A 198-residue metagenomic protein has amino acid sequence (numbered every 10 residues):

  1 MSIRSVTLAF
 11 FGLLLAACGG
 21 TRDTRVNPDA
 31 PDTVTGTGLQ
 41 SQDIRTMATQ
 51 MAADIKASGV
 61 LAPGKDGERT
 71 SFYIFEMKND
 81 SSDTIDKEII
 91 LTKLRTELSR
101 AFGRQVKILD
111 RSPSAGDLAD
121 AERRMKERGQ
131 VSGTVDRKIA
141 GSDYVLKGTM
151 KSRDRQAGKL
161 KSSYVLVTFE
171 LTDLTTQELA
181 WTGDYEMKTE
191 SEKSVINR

Functional and structural regions predicted by a protein language model:
M1-C18: Sec-dependent bacterial lipoprotein signal peptides
C18-E68, D136-A140, D154-V165, E170-R198: C-terminal/domain-edge helix-coil "capping" segments
Q50, D54, S58-Q130, T176-T182: N-terminal segment of the mature soluble domain
G129-V131, D143, V165: Amphipathic alpha-helical transducer elements in NTP-driven molecular machines
G133-K147: Extended, charge-rich low-complexity interaction segments
T149-R153: Generic short beta-strand segments
